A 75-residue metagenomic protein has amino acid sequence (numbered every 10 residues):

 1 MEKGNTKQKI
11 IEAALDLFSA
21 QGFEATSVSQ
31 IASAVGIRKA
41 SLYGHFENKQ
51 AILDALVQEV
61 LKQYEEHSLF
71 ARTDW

Functional and structural regions predicted by a protein language model:
M1-Q21, T26-I37, N48-A51: Basic, helix-initiating cap at the start of DNA-binding domains
S19, Y43-E47, E59: Base-recognition residues in the alpha-helical recognition helix of bacterial helix-turn-helix
E24, Y43, K62: Nucleotide phosphate-binding site architecture
A40: Key DNA-contact positions within bacterial/archaeal DNA-binding proteins
L56-W75: Amphipathic alpha-helical linker/stalk segments
